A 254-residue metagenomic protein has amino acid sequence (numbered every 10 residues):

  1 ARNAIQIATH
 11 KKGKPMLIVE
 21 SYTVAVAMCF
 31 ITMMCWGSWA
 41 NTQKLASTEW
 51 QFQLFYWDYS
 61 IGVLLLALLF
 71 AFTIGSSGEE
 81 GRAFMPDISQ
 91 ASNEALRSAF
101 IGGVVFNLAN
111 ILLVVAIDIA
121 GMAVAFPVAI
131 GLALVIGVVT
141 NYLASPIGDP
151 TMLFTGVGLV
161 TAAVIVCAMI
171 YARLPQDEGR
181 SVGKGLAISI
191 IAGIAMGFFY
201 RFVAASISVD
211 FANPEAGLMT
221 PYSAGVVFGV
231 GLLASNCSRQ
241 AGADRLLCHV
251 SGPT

Functional and structural regions predicted by a protein language model:
A1-P15: Short, Lys/Arg-enriched N-terminal segments with co-localized hydrophobic residues within the first ~10-30 amino acids
M16-T254: Polytopic alpha-helical membrane proteins, predominantly small-molecule transporters/carriers
